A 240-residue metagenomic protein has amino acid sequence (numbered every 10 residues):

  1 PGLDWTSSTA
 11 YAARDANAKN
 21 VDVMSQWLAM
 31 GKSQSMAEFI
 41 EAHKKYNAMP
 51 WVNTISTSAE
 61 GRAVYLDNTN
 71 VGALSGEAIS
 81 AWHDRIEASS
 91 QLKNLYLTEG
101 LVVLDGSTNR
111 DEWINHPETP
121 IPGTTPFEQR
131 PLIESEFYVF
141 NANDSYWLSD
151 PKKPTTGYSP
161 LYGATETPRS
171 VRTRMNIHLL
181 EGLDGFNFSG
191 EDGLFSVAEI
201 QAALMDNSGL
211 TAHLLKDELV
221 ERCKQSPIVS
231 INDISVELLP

Functional and structural regions predicted by a protein language model:
P1-A10: Long, low-complexity, polar/charged, intrinsically disordered or flexibly structured peripheral segments
T9-V21: Scaffold signal of the M16-like zinc-metallopeptidase fold and its non-catalytic homologs
T9-Y11, L28, Y138: Flexible, active-site-adjacent loop/turn segments at secondary-structure boundaries
D15, A29-K32, S56, A142: Generic structural "secondary-structure junction" signal
N17-A18, I40-H43, P126: Intrinsically disordered, low-complexity segments enriched in polar/charged residues with Gly/Pro, especially when
A18-S25, T156-P160: Acidic/histidine-rich, surface-exposed loop or edge segments in extracytoplasmic proteins
V23-K45, N176: Alpha/propeptide regions of enzymes that mature by internal proteolysis
P50-P240: Long, compositionally biased non-active-site segments enriched in small/hydrophobic residues and glycine
